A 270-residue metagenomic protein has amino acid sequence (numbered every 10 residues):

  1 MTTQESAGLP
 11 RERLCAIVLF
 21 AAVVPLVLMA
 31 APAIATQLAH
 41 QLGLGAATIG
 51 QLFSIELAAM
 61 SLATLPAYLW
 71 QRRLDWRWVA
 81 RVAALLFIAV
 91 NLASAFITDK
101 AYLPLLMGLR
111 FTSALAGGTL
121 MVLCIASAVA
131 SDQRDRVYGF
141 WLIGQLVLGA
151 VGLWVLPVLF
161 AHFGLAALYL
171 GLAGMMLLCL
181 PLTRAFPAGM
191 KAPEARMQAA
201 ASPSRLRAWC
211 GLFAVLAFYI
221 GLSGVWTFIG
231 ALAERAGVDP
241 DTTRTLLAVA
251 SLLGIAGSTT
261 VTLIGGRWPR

Functional and structural regions predicted by a protein language model:
R13, L19-L44, T64, V225-G230: Extracytoplasmic
V24, Q51-M60, Q145, R244-G254: Transmembrane alpha-helical segments of major facilitator superfamily
A31-P32, R207-A248, L252-I255: Extracytoplasmic gate region of multi-pass secondary transporters
A63-W78, G257-P269: Helix-to-loop junctions at the C-terminal end of transmembrane segments in multipass secondary transporters
W78-A93, R270: Structural signature of the two symmetry-related core transmembrane helices
V90, P104-S113: Paired small-residue
L109-G144: Cytoplasmic helix-loop-helix junction between adjacent transmembrane helices in 12-TM secondary transporters
S131, F140-A188, A233: Helix-loop-helix hairpin linking two adjacent transmembrane segments in secondary transporters
